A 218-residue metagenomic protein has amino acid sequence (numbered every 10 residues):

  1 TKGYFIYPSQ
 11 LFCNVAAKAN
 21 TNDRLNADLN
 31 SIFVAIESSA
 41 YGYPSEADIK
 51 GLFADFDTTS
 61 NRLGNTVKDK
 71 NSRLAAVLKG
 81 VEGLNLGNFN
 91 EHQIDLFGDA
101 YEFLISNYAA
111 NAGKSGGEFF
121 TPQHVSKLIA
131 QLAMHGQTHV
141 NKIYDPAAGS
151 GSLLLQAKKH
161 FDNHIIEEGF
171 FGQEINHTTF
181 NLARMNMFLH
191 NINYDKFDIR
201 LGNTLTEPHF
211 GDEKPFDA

Functional and structural regions predicted by a protein language model:
T1-A133, Q137, D195-T204: Non-catalytic, mostly N-terminal accessory regions of nucleic-acid modification and defense proteins
S115-A218: Conserved S-adenosyl-L-methionine
